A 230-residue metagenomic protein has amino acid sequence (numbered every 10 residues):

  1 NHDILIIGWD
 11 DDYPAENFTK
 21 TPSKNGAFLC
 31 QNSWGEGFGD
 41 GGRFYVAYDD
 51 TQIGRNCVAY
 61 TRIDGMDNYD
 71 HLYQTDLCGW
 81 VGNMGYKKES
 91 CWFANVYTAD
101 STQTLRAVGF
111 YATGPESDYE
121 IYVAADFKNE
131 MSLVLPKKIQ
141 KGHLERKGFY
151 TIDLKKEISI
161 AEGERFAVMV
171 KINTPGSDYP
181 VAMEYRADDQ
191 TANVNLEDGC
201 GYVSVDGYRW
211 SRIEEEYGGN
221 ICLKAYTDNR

Functional and structural regions predicted by a protein language model:
N1-Q103, Y122, V181-R230: Active-site signature of cysteine proteases
I6, C30, V108, I152 (+2 more regions): Residue-level detector of buried hydrophobic side-chain packing in well-ordered secondary-structure elements
T19, Y86, Y97, F110-A112 (+2 more regions): Residues embedded in well-ordered secondary-structure elements
G26, C91, T104-R106, S117 (+3 more regions): Residues at beta-strand starts and edge strands
N83-M84, V108, E145-R146: Intrinsically disordered, low-complexity segments enriched in polar/charged residues with Gly/Pro, especially when
S101-G114, V168-V170: A short beta-strand element within beta-rich, extracytoplasmic domains of secreted/secretory-pathway proteins
A112, E116, L135-K137, K156 (+1 more regions): Generic structural signal for short, solvent-exposed loop/turn connectors between secondary structure elements
P115-L196: Aromatic- and Gly/Pro-enriched, solvent-exposed loop/edge beta-strand patches characteristic of beta-rich domains
